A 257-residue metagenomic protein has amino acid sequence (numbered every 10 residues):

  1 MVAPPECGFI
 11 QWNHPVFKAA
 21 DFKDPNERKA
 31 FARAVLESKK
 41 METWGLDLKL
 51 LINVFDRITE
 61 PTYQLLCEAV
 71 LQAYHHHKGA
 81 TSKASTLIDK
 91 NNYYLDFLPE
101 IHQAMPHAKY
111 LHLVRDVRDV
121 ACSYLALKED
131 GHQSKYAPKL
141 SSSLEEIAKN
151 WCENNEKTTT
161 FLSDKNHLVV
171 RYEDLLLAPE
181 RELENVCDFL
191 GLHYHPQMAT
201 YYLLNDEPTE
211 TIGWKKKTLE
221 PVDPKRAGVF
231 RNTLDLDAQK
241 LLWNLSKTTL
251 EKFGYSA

Functional and structural regions predicted by a protein language model:
V2, K109-L111, L168-V170: Hydrophobic/aromatic beta-strand patches that form the interior of the parallel beta-sheet core in alpha/beta enzyme
V2-D89, G131-A137, D223: PAPS-dependent sulfation machinery
G8-F9, R115-D119, L175: Conserved nucleotide-binding/hydrolysis micro-motifs of P-loop NTPases
P15-V16, F22-N26, D56, H75-K78 (+6 more regions): PAPS-dependent sulfotransferases, especially Golgi type II membrane carbohydrate sulfotransferases
S85-D89, M105, F161-L190, V229-T233: Phosphate-binding beta-loop-alpha motif at adenosine-nucleotide cofactor sites
K90-N91, E100-A126: Conserved phosphate-donor/acceptor-positioning beta-strand/loop module used by diverse small-molecule
Y94-P99, P179: Short, well-ordered alpha-helical microsegments
